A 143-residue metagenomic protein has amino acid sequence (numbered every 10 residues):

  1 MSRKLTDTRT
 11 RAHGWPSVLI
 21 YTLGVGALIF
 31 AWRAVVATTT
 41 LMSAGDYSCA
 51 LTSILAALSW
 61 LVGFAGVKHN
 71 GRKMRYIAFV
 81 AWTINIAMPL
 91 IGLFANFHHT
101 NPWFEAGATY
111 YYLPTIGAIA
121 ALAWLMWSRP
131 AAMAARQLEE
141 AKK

Functional and structural regions predicted by a protein language model:
M1-A27: Cytosolic juxtamembrane helix and N-cap/initiation of the first transmembrane helix
S2-T8, P130-K143: Short, charged juxtamembrane terminal tails flanking transmembrane helices
G24-I54: Hydrophobic transmembrane helix segments
F30-A37, I84-H99: C-terminal TM-helix exit segments that contain a strictly Trp-centered aromatic cap at the helix terminus
M42-T52, I77, T100-Y112: Non-cytosolic membrane-interface motifs at loop->transmembrane helix junctions
V62-I86: Loop-to-transmembrane helix junctions at the membrane interface
I91-A108, P130: Membrane-helix boundary connector in multi-pass membrane proteins
Y112-Q137: Membrane-water interface at the C-terminal end of transmembrane alpha helices
